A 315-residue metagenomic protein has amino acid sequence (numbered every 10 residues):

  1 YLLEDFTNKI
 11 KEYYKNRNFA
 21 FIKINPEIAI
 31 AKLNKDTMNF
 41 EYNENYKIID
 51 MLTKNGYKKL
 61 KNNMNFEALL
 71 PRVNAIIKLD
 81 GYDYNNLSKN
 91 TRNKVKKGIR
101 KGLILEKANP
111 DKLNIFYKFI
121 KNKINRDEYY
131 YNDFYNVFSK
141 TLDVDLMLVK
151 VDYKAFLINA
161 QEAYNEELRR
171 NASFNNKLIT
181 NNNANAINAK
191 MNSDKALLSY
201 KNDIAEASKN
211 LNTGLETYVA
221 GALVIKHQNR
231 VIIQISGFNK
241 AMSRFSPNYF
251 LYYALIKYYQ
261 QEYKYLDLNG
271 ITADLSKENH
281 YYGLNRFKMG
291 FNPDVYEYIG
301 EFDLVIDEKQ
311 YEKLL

Functional and structural regions predicted by a protein language model:
Y1, K32-N39: Surface-exposed, active-site-proximal loop segments in enzymatic domains
L2-E12, S243-K257: Conserved acetyl-CoA-binding loop-helix of GNAT-fold acetyltransferases
Y14-N34, Q260-T272: Conserved GNAT acetyl-CoA-binding A-motif
K15, T53, I99, Q260 (+1 more regions): Anion (oxyanion) recognition and catalysis
A31, N55-S243: A conserved beta-strand-loop-helix scaffold within acyl/acetyltransferase catalytic domains
D36, F40-Y46, D50-Y82, Y265-L315: Active-site/acyl-donor-binding loops of N-acyltransferases
F238-S246, T272-E278: Short, contiguous acidic/charged loop-to-helix segments that flank catalytic cores in large enzymes
